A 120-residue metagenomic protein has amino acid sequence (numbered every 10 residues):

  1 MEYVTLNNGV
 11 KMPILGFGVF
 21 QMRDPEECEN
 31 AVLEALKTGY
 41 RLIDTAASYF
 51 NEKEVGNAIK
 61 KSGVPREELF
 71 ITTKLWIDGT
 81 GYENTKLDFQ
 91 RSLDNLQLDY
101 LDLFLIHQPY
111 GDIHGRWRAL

Functional and structural regions predicted by a protein language model:
M1, F50-N51, G63, L75 (+1 more regions): Generic structural signal for short, solvent-exposed loop/turn connectors between secondary structure elements
M1-L69, D99: N-terminal binding-site loop/beta-alpha segment at the start of enzyme catalytic domains that lines or forms
I14-G16, T72-K74, D102-I106: Short beta-strands and strand-loop turn motifs
F20-M22, A46-S48, K74-D78, I106-P109: Active-site beta-loop-alpha junctions enriched in small/polar residues
R23, T80-L120: Glycine/proline-rich, positively charged, aromatic-decorated active-site loop/lid region on the catalytic face
K37, K74-L75, G79, R91: Solvent-exposed, non-transmembrane amphipathic alpha-helical segments
